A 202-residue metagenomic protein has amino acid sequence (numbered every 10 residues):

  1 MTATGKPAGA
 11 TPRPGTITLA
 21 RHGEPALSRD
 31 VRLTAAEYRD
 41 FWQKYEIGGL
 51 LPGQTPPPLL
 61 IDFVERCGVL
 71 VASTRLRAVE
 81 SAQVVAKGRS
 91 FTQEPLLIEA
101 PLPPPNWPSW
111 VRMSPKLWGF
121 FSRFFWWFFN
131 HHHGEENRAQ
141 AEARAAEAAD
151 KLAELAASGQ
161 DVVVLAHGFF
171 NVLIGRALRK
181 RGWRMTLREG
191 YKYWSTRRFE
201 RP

Functional and structural regions predicted by a protein language model:
M1-L96, P115-F125, F129-E147, E200-P202: Active-site-proximal alpha-helix that buttresses catalytic centers in soluble enzyme cores
I17, G68, Q160-G168: Generic beta-sheet signal
P25, F170-N171: Short active-site segment of divalent metal-dependent hydrolases/proteases that encodes the spacing between
S28-T34, P103-P108, A177: Short aromatic-enriched loop/helix-cap "lid" or pocket-rim segments at secondary-structure transitions that line
E37-D40, G182-P202: Domain-level recognition of soluble alpha/beta enzyme cores, biased toward histidine phosphatases/phosphomutases
V64-E65, L152-Q160: Glycine-rich phosphate-binding loop signature in dinucleotide/nucleotide-binding domains
A78-E80, N171-I174: Short, well-ordered alpha-helical microsegments
L96-M113, W118: Signature for phosphate-centric chemistry
